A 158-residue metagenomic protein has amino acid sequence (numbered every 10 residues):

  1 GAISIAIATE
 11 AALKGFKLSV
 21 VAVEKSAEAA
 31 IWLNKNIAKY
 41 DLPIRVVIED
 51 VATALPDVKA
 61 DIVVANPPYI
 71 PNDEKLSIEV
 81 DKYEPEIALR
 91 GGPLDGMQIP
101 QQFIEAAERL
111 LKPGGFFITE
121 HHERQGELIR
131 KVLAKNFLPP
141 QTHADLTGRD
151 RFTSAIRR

Functional and structural regions predicted by a protein language model:
G1-S77: Conserved SAM/SAH cofactor-binding pocket of Class I
L13, I156-R158: Generic C-terminal helix-cap and adjacent flexible tail
K17-L18, K82, G148-R149: Short, solvent-exposed coil/turn segments
K39, I78-Y83, K135-N136: Glycine-rich, phosphate-binding/catalytic loops in enzymes
P67-I99: Mobile active-site "lid"/loop adjacent to the S-adenosyl-L-methionine
P93-I156: Conserved Class I SAM-dependent methyltransferase catalytic core
